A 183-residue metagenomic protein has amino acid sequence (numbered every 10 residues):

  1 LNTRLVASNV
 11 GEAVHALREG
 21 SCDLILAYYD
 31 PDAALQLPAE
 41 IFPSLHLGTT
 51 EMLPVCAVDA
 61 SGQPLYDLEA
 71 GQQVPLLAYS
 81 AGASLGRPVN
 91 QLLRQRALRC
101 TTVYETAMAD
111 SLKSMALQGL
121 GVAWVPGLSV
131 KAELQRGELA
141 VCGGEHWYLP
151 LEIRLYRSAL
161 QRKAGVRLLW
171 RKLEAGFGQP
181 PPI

Functional and structural regions predicted by a protein language model:
L1-Q36, E40: Central regulatory/effector-binding core of bacterial HTH transcription factors
N9-E12, R18-S21, R87-C142: Hydrophobic hinge/microswitch elements
I25-Y29, P54-A57, Y79-S80: Short beta-strand elements of ligand-binding domains
Y29-D30, V58, G127-S129, E145: Short secondary-structure boundary segments
I41-T49, R136-L149, A159: Short beta-strand->loop
F42-L45, T49-P54, A60, V74 (+1 more regions): Small-molecule pocket liners
G62-Y66, A70-R96, K163, P180: Secondary-structure junction motif
C142-I183: A late-sequence structural motif
